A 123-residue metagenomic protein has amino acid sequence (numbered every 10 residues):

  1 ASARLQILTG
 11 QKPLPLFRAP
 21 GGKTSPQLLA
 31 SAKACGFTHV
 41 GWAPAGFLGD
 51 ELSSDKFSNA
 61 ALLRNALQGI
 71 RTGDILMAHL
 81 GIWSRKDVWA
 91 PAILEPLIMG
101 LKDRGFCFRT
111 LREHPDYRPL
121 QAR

Functional and structural regions predicted by a protein language model:
A1-P26, A30-K33, A61-G81: CE4/NodB-like, metal-dependent polysaccharide N-deacetylase domain that modifies extracellular/periplasmic N-acetylated
L16-F17, S54, R85-K86: A generic structural signal for short
K23, L28-L67, F106-Y117: His/Asp/Glu-enriched short active-site or ligand-binding loop at hydrolase and phosphoryl-transfer sites
V40, A45, I70, V88-I93: Extended aliphatic helical segments
G46-F47, I82-S84: A short, flexible beta-alpha/helix-coil linker loop
R85-R123: C-terminal domain-boundary segment and adjacent tail
